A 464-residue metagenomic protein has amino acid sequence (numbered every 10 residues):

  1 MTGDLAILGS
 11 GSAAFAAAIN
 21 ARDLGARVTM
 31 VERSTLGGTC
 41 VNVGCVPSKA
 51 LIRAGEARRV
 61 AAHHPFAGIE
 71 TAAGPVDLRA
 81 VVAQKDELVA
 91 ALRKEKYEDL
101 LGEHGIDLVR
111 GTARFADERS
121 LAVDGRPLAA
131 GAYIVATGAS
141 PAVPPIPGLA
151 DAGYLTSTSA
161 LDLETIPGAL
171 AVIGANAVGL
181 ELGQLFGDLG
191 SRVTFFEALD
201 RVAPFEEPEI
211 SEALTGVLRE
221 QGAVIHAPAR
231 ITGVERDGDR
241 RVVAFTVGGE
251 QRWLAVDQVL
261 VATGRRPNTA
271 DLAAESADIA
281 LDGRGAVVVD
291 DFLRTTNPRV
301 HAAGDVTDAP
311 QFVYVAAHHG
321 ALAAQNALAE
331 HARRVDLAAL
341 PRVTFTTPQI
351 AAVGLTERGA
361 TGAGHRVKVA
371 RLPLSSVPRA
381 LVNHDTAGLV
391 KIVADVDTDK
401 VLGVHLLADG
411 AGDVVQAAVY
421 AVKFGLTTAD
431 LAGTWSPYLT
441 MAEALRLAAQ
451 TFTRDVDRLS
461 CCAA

Functional and structural regions predicted by a protein language model:
M1-A13, I166-N176: Beta1/beta-strand and adjacent pyrophosphate-binding region of the FAD-binding site in flavoprotein oxidoreductases
M1-G3, D124-A132, G249-Q258, T296: Core beta-strand elements of the Rossmann-like FAD/NAD(P) dinucleotide-binding domain in flavoenzyme oxidoreductases
T2-G3, I19-A26, V31-I166, T194 (+7 more regions): Glycine-rich flavin
L8-A13, I19-S34, T39, V46 (+3 more regions): Flexible, glycine-rich terminal cap/loop adjacent to redox cofactors in electron-transfer oxidoreductases
F15, L180, E212: Residues forming the Rossmann-fold NAD(P)(H) cofactor-binding site
C45, T137-R192, F196, V224-I225 (+3 more regions): Glycine-rich dinucleotide-binding loop and its adjacent helix/turn
A150-I166, W253-A329, A417, A421: FAD-site-proximal beta/loop scaffold in flavoenzymes
